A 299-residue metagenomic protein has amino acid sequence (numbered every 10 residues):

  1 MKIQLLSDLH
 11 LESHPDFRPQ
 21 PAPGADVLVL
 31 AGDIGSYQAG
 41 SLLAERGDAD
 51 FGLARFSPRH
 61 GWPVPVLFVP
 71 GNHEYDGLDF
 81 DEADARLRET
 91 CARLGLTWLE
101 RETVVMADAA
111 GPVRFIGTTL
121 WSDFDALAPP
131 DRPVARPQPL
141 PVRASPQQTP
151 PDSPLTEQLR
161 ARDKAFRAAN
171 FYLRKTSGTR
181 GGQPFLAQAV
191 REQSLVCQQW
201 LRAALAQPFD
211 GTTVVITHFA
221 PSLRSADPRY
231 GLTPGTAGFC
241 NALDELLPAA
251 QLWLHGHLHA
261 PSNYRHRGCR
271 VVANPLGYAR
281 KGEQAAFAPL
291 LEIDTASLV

Functional and structural regions predicted by a protein language model:
M1-F68, D76-E82, R180, A187 (+2 more regions): N-terminal active-site segment of His-dependent metallophosphoesterases
M1-Q4, T103-G117, A161, R265-R270: Beta-strand-turn-beta hairpins that frame and shape the catalytic cleft of phosphate-ester-processing enzymes
L5-S7, L28-D33, V66-N72, T97-E102 (+3 more regions): Active-site neighborhood of phospho(di)ester-bond hydrolases with catalytic His/Asp-centered motifs
H10-F17, S36-A39, H73-D84, L99 (+5 more regions): Active-site environment of divalent metal-dependent phosphoester hydrolases
E45-G52, A83, A189-W200, G235-F239: Soluble or luminal CAZymes and related metallo-dependent hydrolases
P65-Q147: A basic- and aromatic-enriched beta-loop-alpha substructure that forms the phosphate/nucleotide- and DNA/RNA-contacting
I116-V214, P221-S225, R229-Y230: Active-site-proximal loop/helix segment associated with metal-binding centers of metalloenzymes
D227, T233-Q251, H259-V299: Binuclear metal-dependent phosphoesterase catalytic core
